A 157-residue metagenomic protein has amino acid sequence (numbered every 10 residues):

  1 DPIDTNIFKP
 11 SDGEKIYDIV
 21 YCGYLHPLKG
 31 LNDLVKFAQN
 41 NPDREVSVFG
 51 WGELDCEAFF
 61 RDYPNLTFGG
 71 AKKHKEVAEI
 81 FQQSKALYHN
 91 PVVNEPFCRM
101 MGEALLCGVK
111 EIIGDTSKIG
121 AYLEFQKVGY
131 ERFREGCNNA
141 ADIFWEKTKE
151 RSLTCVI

Functional and structural regions predicted by a protein language model:
D1-K9: Donor nucleotide-sugar binding/catalytic pocket of nucleotide-sugar-dependent glycosyltransferases
T5, E14-D62, F68: Conserved catalytic-core segment of nucleotide-activated headgroup transferases in glycan assembly
G52-L54, L66-F81: Conserved active-site histidine-acidic residue motif and adjacent donor-binding/catalytic loop of glycosyltransferases
E76, V92-P96, K118: Active-site donor-sugar recognition loop in glycosyltransferases
A78, M101-L106: Short alpha-helical segment that forms part of, or immediately flanks, the ligand-binding pocket in carbohydrate-active
Q82-P96, V109: Acidic donor-binding loop of glycosyltransferase active sites
K110-G114: Short hydrophobic beta-strand element within catalytic cores of glycosyltransferases and related nucleotide-activated
Y122-I157: A charged, aromatic-enriched C-terminal amphipathic alpha-helix characteristic of glycosyltransferases across folds
